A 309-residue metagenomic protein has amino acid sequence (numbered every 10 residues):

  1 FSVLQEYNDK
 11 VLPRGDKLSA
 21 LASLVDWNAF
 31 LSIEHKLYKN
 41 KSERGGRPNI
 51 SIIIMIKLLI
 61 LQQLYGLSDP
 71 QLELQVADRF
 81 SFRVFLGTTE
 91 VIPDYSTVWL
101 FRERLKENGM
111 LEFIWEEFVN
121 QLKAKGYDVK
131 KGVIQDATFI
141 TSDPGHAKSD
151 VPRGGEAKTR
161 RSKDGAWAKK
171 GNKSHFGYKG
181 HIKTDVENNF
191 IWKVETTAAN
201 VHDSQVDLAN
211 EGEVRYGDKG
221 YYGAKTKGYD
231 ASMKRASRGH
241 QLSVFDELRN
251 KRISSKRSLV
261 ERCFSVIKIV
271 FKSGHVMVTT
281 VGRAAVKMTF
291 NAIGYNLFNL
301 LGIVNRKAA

Functional and structural regions predicted by a protein language model:
F1-A29, I303-A309: Charged, often Cys/His-bearing segments associated with DNA-binding zinc-finger transcription factors
L18-I60, L64: Basic, short loop/linker segments at the boundary and entry of helix-turn-helix/winged-helix-like folds
K41, G45-I52, G66-W99, E103-K106: Trp/Phe/Arg-rich N-terminal binding region typifying the photolyase-homology
P70, L74-A77, P93-K227, M233-K234: Polybasic low-complexity intrinsically disordered regions
D78, F82, E107, S265 (+3 more regions): Short, well-ordered loop/turn and helix-capping segments at boundaries between secondary-structure elements and domains
W115-A124, V266, M288-G294: Charged alpha-helix within mobile-element recombinases
E211-T289: Helix-centered, glycine/charged polyanion-binding patches within enzymatic domains that contact phosphate-containing
G282-F298, G302-A309: C-terminal domain-tail junction helix/linker
